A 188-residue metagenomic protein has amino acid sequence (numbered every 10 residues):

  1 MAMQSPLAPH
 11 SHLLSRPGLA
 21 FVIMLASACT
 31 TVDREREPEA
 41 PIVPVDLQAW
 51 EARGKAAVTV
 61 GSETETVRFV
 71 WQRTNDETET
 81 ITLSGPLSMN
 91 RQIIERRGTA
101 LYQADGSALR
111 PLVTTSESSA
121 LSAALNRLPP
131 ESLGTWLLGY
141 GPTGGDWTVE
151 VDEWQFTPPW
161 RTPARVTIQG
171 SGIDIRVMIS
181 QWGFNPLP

Functional and structural regions predicted by a protein language model:
M1-T31: Sec-dependent bacterial lipoprotein signal peptides
A26-V45: Bacterial Sec signal peptide processing site at the extreme N-terminus
E39-E51, A124-N126: N-terminal helix-cap/turn-to-beta initiation motif at the start of protein domains
D46-P86, R91: Post-signal-peptide N-terminal segment of Sec-exported extracytoplasmic proteins
R53-V60, L101, D105, P188: Charge-rich amphipathic alpha-helical interaction elements
S62-T64, L87-M89, S107-A108, G170-D174: Glycine-centered tight beta-turn/hairpin loop motif at sheet-sheet or coil-to-beta transitions
T78-P129: An acidic-aromatic
T135-P188: Gly/Pro-enriched, hydrophobic low-complexity segments that function as extracytoplasmic propeptides/linkers
